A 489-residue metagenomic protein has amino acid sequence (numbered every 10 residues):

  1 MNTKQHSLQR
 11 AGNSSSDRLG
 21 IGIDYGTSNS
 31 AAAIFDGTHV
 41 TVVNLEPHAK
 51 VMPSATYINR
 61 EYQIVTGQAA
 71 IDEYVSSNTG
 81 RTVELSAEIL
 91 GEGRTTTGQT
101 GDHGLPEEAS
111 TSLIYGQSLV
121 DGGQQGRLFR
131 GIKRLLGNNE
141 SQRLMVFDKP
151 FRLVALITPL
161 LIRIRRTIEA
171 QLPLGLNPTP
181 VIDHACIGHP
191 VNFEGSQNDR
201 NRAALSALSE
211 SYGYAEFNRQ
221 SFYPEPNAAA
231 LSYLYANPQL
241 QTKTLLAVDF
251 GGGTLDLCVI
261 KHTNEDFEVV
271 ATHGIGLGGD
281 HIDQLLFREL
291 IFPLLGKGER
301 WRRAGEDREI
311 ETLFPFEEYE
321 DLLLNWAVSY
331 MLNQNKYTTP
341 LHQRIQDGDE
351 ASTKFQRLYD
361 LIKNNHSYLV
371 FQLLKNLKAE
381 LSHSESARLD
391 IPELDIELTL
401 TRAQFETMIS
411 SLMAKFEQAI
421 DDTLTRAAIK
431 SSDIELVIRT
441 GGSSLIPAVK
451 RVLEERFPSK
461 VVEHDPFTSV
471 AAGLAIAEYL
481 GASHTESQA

Functional and structural regions predicted by a protein language model:
M1-G22, T27, A32-V40, G116-A247 (+1 more regions): Nucleotide/phosphate-binding catalytic cleft detector across ATP-hydrolyzing and phosphate-transferring enzymes
N2-S141, G278, Q284-L323: Early-domain small/polar-rich strand-loop-helix modules and first-structured segments of the mature chain
I23-N29, P190, A247-L255, H262-T263 (+3 more regions): A short acidic Gly-Thr/Ser loop motif
A55-I58, V65, Y74, N78-G80 (+1 more regions): Phosphate-binding glycine-rich/basic clefts of nucleotide- and phosphate-handling proteins, predominantly
G175-V191, L424-G441: Short glycine-rich phosphate-binding loop at a beta-alpha junction
L208, Q241-L257, R439-G442, V449 (+3 more regions): Extended, hydrophobic alpha-helical segments in both membrane/secreted and soluble proteins
A215-Y223, S432, K450-A475: Conserved phosphate-binding/catalytic loops in two-lobed NTP-binding clefts
Q239-V248, K297, Y479-A489: A polyampholytic, Gly/Pro-enriched intrinsically disordered region
